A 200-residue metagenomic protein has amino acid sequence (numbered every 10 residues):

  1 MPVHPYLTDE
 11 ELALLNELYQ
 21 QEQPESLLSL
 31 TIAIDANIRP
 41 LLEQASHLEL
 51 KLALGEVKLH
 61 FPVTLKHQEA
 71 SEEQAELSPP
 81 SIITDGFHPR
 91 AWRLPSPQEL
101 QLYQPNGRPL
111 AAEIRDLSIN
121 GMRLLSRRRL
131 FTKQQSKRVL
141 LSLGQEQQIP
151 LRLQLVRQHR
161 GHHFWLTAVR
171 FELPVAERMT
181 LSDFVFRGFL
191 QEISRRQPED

Functional and structural regions predicted by a protein language model:
M1-D200: Structured alpha-helical
